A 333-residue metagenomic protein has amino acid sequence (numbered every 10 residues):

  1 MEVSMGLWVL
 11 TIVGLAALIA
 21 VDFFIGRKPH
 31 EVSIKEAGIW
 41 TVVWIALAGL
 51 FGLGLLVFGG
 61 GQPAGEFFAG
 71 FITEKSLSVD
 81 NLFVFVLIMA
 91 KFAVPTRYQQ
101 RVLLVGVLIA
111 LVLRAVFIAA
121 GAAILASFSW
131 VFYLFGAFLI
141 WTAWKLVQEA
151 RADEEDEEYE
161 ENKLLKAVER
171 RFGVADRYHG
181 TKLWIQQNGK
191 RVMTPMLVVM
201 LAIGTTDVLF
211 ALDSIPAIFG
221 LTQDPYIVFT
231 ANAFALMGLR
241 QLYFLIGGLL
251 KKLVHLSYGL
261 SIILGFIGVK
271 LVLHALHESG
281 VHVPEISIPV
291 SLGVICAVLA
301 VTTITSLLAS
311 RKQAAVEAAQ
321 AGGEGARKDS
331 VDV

Functional and structural regions predicted by a protein language model:
M1-V333: Multi-pass alpha-helical transmembrane bundle typical of ion/small-solute transporters and intramembrane aspartyl
